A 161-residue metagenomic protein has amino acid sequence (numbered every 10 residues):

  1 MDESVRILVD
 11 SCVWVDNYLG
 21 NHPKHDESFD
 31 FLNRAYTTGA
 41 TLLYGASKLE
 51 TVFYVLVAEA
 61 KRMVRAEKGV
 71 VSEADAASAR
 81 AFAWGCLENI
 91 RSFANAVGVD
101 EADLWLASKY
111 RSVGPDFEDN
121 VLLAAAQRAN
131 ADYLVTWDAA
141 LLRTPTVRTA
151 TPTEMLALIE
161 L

Functional and structural regions predicted by a protein language model:
M1-D2, R6, V113, L123-L161: Acidic, PIN/NYN-like endoribonuclease modules and their adjacent C-terminal/linker elements
M1-Y44, L56-R65, R143, L156-L161: Short, well-structured N-terminal submotif of metal-dependent ribonuclease cores
V9, L43-Y44, G98, F117 (+1 more regions): Short beta-strand scaffold positions
S11, E101, D119-L123: Conserved glycosyltransferase catalytic-site signature
G20, A46-E50, R80-S112: Acidic catalytic patch
S28, E118-D119: Amphipathic coiled-coil/heptad-repeat helices and related helical stalk/stem segments that mediate oligomerization
T37-L42, A94, R128-D132: Short active-site oxyanion
A58-F93: Helix-adjacent hinge/juxtasegments
